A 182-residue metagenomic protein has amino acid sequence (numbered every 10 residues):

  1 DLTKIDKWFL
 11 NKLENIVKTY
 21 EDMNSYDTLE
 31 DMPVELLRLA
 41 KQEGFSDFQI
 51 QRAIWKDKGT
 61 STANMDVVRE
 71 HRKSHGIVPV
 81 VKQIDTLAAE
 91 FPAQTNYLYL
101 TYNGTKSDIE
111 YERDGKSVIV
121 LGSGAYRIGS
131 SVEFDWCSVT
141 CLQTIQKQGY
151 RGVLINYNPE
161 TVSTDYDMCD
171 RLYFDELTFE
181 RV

Functional and structural regions predicted by a protein language model:
D1-V182: ATP-dependent carboxylate/acyl-activation modules
